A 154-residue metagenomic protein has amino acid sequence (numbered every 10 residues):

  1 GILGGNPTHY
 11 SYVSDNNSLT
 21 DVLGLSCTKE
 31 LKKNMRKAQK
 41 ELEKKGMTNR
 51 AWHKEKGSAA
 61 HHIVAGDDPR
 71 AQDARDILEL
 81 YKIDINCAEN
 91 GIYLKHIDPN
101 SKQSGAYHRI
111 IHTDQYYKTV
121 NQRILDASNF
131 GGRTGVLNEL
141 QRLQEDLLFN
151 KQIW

Functional and structural regions predicted by a protein language model:
G1-K29: Short turn/helix-capping motifs enriched in Asx and small/polar residues
S26-W154: Catalytic toxin/effector domains delivered as secreted proteins or via bacterial secretion systems
